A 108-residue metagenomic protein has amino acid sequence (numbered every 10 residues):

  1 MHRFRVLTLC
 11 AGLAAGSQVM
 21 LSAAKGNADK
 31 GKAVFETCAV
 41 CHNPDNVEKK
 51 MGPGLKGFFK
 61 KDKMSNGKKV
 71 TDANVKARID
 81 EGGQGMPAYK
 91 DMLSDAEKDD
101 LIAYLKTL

Functional and structural regions predicted by a protein language model:
M1-A28, R78, Y104-L108: Post-cleavage N-terminal segment of exported redox proteins
L21, S65, A88-D91: Short, flexible active-site loop motifs that bind/organize anionic cofactors or intermediates
K25, K69, M92-L93: Short, conserved sequence motifs enriched in acidic/basic residues, glycine, and aromatics that mark functional "hot
A28-A33, N43-A77: Gly/Gly-Pro-rich "capping" loops immediately C-terminal to redox-active cysteine motifs in periplasmic/lumenal
G31, F35-P44, L101, L105: The canonical Cys-X-X-Cys-His
K49-K60, A77-L108: Axial heme c-ligation environment in periplasmic c-type cytochrome domains
